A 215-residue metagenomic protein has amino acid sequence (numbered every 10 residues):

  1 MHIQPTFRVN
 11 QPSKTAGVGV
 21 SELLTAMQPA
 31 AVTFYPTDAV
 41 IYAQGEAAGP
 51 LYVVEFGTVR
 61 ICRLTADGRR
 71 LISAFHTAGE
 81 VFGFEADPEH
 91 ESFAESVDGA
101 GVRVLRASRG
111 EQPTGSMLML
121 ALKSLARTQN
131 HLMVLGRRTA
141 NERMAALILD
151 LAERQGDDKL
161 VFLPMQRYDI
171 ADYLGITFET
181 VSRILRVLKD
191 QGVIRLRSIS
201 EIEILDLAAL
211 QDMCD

Functional and structural regions predicted by a protein language model:
M1-H2, D98, I184: Long cytosolic regulatory regions associated with cyclic-nucleotide signaling
M1-T37, H76, E80-F82, D87 (+1 more regions): Cyclic nucleotide-binding regulatory module and flanking cytosolic helices
L24-T25, I41-G45, Q155: Short loop/turn motifs at secondary-structure junctions and domain boundaries
A30, A48-G49, V161: Short loop/turn microsegments at loop-to-beta-strand junctions
A39-D98: Cyclic nucleotide-binding regulatory domains
I72-A126, N130: Cyclic-nucleotide recognition modules
G115-F178: Polybasic "coupling" helices that flank or enter modular domains
A152-D215: Phosphate-/nucleic-acid-contacting segments
